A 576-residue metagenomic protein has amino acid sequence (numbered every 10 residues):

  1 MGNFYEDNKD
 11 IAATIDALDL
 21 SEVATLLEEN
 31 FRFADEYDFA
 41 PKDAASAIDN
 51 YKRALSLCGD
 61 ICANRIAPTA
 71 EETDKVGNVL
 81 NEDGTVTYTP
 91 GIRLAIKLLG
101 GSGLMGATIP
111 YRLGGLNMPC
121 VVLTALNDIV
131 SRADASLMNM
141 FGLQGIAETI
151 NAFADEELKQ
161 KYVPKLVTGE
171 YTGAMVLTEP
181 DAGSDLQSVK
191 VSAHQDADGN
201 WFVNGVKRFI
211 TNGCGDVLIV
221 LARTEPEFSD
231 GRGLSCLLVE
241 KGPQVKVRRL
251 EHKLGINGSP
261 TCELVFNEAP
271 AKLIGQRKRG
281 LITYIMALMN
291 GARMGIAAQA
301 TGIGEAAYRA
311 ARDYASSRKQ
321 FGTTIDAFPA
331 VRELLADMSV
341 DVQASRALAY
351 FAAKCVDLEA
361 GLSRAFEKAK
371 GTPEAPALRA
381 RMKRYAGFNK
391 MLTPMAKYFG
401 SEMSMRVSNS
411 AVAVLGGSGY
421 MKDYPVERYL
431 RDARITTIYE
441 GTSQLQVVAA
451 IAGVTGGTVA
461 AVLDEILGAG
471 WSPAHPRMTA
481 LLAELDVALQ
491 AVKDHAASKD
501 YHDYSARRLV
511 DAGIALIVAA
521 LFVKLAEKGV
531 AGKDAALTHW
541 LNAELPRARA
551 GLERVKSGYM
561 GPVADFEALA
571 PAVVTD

Functional and structural regions predicted by a protein language model:
M1-N81, T85-V86, A572-D576: Extended, charge-enriched "interface" segments that sit outside catalytic cores
G2-Y5, K9-D10, A17, A380-L467 (+2 more regions): Alpha-helix capping/hinge segments and adjacent helical runs
S21-D60, A67, I150-D155, R332 (+4 more regions): N-terminal leader/propeptide and maturation segments of large enzyme subunits in energy/redox metabolism and hydrolases
G59-D60, Y88-Q160, P164, T168 (+3 more regions): Internal helix-loop-helix
N200, N204-V245: A short core secondary-structure module
G242-Q244, R248, K253, P260-A292 (+3 more regions): A glycine-rich, basic-preceded beta-loop-alpha segment at the flavin cofactor/substrate interface of flavin-utilizing
Q343-K397, K493-Y504, K524-K528: C-terminal helix-coil-helix/basic helical segment that borders enzyme active sites and/or dimer interfaces and provides
G457, A469-D576: C-terminal amphipathic alpha-helical interaction region
